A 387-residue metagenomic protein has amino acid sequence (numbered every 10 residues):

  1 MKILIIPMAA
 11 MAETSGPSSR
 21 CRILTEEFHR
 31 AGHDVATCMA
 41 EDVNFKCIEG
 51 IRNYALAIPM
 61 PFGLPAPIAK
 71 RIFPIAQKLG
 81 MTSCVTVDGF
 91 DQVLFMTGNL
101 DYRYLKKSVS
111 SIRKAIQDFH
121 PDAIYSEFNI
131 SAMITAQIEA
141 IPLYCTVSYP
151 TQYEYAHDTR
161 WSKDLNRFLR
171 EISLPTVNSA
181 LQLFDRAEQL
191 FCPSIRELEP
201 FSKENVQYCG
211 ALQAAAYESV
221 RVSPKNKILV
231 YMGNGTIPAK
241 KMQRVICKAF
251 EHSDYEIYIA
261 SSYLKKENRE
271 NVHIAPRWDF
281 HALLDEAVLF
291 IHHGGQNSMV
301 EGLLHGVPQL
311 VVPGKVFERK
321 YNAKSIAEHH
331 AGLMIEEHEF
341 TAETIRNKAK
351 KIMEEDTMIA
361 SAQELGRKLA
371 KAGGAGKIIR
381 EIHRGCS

Functional and structural regions predicted by a protein language model:
M1-T14: Nucleotide-activated donor-dependent transferases that construct or modify glycoconjugates
T25, V206-L289: Donor-nucleotide binding loops and adjacent catalytic segments primarily of GT-B fold Leloir glycosyltransferases
E27-A31, A36-T97: Conserved nucleotide-sugar phosphate-binding/catalytic loop shared by glycosyltransferases and other
I72-A123, D164-S179: Conserved nucleotide-sugar donor-binding subdomain of glycosyltransferases
Y102-R167: Conserved nucleotide-sugar donor-interacting segment of glycosyltransferase catalytic cores, predominantly GT-B
I124-E127, Y153, R277-A323: A donor-sugar binding/catalytic signature common to diverse glycosyltransferases and related nucleotide-sugar
Y155-I237, A260-Y263: A nucleotide-sugar donor-handling region in carbohydrate enzymes
G332-L333, H338, A342-L365, A372 (+1 more regions): Conserved donor-nucleotide binding/catalytic region of nucleotide-linked donor-dependent transferases
